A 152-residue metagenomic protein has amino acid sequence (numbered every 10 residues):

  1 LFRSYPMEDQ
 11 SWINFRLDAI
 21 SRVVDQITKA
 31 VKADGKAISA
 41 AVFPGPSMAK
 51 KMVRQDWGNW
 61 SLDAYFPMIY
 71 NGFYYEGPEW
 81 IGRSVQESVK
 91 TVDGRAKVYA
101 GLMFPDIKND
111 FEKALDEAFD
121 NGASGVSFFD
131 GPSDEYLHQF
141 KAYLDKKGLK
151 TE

Functional and structural regions predicted by a protein language model:
F2-L62, M68-Y75: Polysaccharide-binding and catalytic clefts of secreted carbohydrate-active enzymes
S61-E152: Substrate-binding cleft of secreted/luminal carbohydrate-active enzymes
